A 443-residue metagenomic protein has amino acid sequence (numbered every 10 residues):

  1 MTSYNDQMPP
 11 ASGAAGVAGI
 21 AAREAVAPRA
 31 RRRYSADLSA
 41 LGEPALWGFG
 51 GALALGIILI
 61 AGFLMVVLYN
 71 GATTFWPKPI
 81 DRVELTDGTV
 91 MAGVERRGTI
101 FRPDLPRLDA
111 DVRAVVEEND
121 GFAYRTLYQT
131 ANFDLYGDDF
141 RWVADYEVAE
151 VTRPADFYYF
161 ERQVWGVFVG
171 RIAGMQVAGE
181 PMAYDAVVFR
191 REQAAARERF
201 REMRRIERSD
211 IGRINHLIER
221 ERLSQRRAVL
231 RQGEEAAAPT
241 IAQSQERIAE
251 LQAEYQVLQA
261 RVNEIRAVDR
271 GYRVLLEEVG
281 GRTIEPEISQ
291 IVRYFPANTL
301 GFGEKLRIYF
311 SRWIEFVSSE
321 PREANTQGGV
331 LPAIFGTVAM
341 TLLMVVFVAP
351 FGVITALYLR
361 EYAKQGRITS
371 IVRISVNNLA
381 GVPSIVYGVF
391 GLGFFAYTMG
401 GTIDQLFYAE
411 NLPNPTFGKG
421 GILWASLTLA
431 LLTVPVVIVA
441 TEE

Functional and structural regions predicted by a protein language model:
M1-G62, L68-N325: Membrane-topology segments of multi-pass transport proteins
W47-A61, L342-F347, A430-T441: Hydrophobic alpha-helical transmembrane segments of multi-pass inner-membrane transport and secretion
F49, S318, R322, Q327-A339 (+2 more regions): Alpha-helical membrane-interface segments at transmembrane helix boundaries
I58-G62, M340-A349, G381-G393, T428: Hydrophobic alpha-helical transmembrane segments in multi-pass membrane proteins
G62, V66, N70-T74, A349 (+5 more regions): Short helix-terminus and kink motifs of transmembrane alpha helices, predominantly at the cytoplasmic interface
I308-G328, A363, Y387-L431: Membrane-interfacial helix termini and adjacent extracytoplasmic/periplasmic loops of multi-pass transporters
M344-V376: Transmembrane-helix boundary motif in ABC transporter permease subunits
F351, T355, V376-S384, T416-E442: Faces of alpha-helical transmembrane segments in polytopic inner-membrane proteins
